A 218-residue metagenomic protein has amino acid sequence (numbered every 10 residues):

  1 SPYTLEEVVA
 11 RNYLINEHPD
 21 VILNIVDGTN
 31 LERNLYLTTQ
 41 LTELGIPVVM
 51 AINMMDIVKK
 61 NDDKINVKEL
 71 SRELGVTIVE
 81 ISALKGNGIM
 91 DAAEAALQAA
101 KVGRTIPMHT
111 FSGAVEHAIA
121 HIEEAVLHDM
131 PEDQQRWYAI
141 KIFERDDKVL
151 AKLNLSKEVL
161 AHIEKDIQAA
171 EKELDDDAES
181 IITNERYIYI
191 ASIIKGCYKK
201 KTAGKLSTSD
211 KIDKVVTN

Functional and structural regions predicted by a protein language model:
S1: Conserved nucleotide-sensing/catalytic segment adjacent to the nucleotide-binding pocket in NTP-handling enzymes
L5-V79: Conserved C-terminal guanine-recognition region of P-loop GTPase G domains, centered on the G4
V8, I188, L206-D210: Alpha-helical membrane and juxtamembrane elements of multi-pass inner-membrane transport and channel proteins
V49, K59-A203: Alpha-helical transmembrane helix bundles of large polytopic membrane transport and channel proteins
S209, D213-T217: Alpha-helical membrane-interface segments at transmembrane helix boundaries
